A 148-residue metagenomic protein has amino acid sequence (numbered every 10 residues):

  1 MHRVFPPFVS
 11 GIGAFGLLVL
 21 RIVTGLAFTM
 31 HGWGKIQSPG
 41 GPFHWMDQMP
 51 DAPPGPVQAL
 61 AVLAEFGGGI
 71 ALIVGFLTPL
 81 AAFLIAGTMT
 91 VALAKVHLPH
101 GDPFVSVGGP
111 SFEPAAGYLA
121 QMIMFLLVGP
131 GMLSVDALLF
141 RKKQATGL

Functional and structural regions predicted by a protein language model:
M1-Q37, G55-L63, G67-L148: Extended, low-polarity transmembrane helix blocks
P39-D51, P79: Short juxtamembrane and helix-loop transition motifs at transmembrane-helix boundaries in membrane proteins
